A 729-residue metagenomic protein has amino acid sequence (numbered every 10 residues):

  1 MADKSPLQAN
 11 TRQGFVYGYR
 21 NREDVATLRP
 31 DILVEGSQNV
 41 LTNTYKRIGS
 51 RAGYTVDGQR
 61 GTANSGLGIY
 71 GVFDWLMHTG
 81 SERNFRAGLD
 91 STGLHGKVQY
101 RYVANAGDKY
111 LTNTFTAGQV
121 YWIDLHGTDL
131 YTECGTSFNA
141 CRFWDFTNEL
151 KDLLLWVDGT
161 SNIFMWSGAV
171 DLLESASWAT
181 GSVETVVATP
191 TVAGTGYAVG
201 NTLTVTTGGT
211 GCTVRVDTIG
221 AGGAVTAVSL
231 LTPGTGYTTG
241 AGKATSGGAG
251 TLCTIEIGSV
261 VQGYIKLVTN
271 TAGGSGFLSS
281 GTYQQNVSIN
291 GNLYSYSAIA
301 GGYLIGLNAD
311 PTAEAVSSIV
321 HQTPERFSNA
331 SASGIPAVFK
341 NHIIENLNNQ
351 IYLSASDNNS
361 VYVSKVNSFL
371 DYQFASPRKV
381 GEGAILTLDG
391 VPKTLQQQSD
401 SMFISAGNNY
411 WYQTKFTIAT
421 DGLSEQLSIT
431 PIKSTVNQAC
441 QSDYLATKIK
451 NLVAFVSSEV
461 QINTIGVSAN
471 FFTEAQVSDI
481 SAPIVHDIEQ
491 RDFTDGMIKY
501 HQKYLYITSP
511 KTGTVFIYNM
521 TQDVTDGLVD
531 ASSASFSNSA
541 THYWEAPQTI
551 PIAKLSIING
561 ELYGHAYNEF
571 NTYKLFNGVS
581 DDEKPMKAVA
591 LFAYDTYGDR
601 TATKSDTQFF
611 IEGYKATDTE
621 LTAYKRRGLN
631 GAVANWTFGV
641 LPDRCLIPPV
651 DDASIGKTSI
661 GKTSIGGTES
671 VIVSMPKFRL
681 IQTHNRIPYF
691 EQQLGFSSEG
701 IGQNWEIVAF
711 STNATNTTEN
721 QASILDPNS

Functional and structural regions predicted by a protein language model:
M1-L155, D400, V436-L452, V456-S729: Beta-sheet repeat architectures centered on beta-propellers
R60, T323-A332, L370-T387, K433-V436 (+1 more regions): Surface-exposed loop and turn segments in beta-propeller and other repeat-based domains that flank or scaffold
R142-T180, L293, Q322-E325: Hydrophobic or amphipathic alpha-helical targeting/insertion segments
L172-S182, P311, S318-V338: Glycine-rich, low-complexity segments
A179-H321: Conserved, function-critical positions that sit in or immediately flank catalytic and ligand-binding motifs
F339-D371: Carboxylate/His-rich catalytic cores and anion/metal-binding grooves
F403-K433: Surface-exposed extracellular loop regions of Gram-negative outer-membrane beta-barrel proteins
